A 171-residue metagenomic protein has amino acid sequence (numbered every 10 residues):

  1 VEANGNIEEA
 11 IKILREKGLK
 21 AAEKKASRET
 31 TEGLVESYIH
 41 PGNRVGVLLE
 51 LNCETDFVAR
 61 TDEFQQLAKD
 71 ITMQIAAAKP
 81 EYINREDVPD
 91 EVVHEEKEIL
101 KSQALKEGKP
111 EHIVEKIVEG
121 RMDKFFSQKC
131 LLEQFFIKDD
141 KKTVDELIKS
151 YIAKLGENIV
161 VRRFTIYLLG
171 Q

Functional and structural regions predicted by a protein language model:
V1-Q171: N-terminal assembly/interaction segments in proteins that build large macromolecular machines
